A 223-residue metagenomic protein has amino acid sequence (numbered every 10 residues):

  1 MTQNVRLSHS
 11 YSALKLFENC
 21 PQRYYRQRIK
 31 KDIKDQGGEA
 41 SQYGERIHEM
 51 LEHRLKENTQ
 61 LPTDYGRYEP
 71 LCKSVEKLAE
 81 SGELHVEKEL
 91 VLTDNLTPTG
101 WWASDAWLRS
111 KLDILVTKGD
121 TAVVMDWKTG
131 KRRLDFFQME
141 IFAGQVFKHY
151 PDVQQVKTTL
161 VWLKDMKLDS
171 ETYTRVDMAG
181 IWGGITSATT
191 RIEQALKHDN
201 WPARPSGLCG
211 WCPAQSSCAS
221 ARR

Functional and structural regions predicted by a protein language model:
M1, T59-Q60, V86, G180-G183: DEDD superfamily 3′-5′ metal-dependent exonuclease/proofreading module
T2-R6, Q22-K34, T121-V124, A188-K197: Short amphipathic alpha-helical segments and their helix-coil junctions
L7-Q60, E87-K88: Nuclease catalytic cores
S8-H9, L92-P98, S104, R132-L134 (+1 more regions): Metal-dependent nuclease catalytic regions and adjoining charged, substrate-binding loops involved in nucleic-acid end
R46, F137-Q145: Short amphipathic alpha-helical face segments that pack within enzyme cores and frequently flank/anchor catalytic
M50-V124, G130-Q138, H149-T159: Catalytic cores of nuclease domains that cleave nucleic-acid phosphodiester backbones
V123-D126, L168-S170: Short small-residue beta-strand/loop micro-motif enriched in glycine and branched aliphatics
